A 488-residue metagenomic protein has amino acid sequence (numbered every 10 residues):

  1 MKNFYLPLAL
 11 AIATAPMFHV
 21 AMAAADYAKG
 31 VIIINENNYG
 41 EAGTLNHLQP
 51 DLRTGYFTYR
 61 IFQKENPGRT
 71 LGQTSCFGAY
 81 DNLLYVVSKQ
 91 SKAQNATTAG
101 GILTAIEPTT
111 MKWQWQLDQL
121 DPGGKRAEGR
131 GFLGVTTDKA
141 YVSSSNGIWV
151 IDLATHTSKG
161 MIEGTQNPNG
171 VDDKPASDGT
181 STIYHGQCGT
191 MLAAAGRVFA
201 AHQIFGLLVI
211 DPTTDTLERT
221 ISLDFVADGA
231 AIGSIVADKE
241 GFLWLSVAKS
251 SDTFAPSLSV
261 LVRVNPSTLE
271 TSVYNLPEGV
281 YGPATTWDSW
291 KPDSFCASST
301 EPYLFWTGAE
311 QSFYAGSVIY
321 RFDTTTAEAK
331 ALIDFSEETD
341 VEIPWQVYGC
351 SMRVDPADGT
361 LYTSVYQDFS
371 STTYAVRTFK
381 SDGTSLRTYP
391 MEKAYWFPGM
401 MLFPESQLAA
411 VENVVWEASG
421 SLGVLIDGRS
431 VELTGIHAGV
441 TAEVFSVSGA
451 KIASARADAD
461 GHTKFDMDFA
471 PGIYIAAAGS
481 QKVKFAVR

Functional and structural regions predicted by a protein language model:
G30-I34, L83-V86, K139-V142, R197-A200 (+3 more regions): Conserved beta-propeller blade signature
Y39-H47, Q94-T104, G147-V150, F205-V209 (+3 more regions): Structural motif
G55-N66, W113-L120, S158-K174, E218-F225 (+3 more regions): Beta-propeller fold detector
G68-A79, P122-V135, P168-L192, A227-D238 (+3 more regions): Repeated scaffold domains used in trafficking and secretory/extracellular systems, primarily beta-propellers
A154-Q311: Acidic, serine/threonine- and glycine-rich low-complexity intrinsically disordered segments that serve as flexible
S364-A409: Blade-level signature of beta-propeller repeat domains, shared across WD40, Kelch, NHL, RCC1 and BNR/Asp-box propellers
P404-S430, I436: Residue-level detector of functionally pivotal "anchor" positions at catalytic/ligand-binding pockets or at interdomain
P471-R488: C-terminal tail/sorting-segment detector
